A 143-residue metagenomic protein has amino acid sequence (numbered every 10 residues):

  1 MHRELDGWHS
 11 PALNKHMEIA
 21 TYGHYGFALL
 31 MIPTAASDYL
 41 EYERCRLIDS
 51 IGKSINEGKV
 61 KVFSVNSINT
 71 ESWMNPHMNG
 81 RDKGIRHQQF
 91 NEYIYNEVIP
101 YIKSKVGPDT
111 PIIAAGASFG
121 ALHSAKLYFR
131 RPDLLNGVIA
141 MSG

Functional and structural regions predicted by a protein language model:
M1-G143: Non-catalytic cap/lid and distal C-terminal segments of serine-dependent acyl enzymes
